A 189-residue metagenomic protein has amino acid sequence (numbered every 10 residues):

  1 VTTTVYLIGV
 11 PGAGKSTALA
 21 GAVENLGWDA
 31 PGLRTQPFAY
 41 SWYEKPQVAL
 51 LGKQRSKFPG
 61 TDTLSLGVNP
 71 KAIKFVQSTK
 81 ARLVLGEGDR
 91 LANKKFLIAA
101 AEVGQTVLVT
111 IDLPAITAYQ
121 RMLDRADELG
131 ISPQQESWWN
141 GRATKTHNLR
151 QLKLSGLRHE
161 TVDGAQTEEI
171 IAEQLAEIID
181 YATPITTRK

Functional and structural regions predicted by a protein language model:
L7: Hydrophobic anchor at the beta1->P-loop junction of P-loop NTPases
V10: P-loop (Walker A) phosphate-binding loop of NTP-binding proteins
A13: ATP-binding Walker
S16-D29: A conserved segment at the C-terminal end of the G1
L26-K45: Switch I (effector-binding) loop of TRAFAC-class P-loop GTPase G-domains
A39-R90: Conserved nucleotide-sensing/catalytic segment adjacent to the nucleotide-binding pocket in NTP-handling enzymes
E87-G88, V103-D124: Conserved phosphate-donor/acceptor-positioning beta-strand/loop module used by diverse small-molecule
Q151-K189: NTP-dependent small-molecule kinase module
